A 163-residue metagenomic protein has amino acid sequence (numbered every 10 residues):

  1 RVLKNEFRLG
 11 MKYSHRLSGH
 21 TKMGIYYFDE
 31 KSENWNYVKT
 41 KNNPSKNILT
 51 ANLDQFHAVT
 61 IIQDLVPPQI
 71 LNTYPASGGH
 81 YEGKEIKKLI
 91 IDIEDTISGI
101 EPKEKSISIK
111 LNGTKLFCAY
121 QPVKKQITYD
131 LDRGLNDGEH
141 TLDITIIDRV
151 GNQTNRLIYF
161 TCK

Functional and structural regions predicted by a protein language model:
L3-R8, K12-I97, E101, K115 (+1 more regions): Proteolytic cleavage junctions
I48, S98-K163: Long, low-complexity serine/threonine/glycine- and acidic-rich segments characteristic of extracellular
